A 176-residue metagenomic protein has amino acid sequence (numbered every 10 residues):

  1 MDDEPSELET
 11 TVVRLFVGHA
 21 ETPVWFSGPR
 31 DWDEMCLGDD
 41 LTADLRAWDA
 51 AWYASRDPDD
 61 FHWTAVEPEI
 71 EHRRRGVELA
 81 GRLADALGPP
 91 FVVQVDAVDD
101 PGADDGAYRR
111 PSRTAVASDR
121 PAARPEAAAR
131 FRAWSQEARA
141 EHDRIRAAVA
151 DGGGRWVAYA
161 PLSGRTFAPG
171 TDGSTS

Functional and structural regions predicted by a protein language model:
M1-S176: Intrinsic low-complexity, intrinsically disordered or marginally ordered coil/linker segments
